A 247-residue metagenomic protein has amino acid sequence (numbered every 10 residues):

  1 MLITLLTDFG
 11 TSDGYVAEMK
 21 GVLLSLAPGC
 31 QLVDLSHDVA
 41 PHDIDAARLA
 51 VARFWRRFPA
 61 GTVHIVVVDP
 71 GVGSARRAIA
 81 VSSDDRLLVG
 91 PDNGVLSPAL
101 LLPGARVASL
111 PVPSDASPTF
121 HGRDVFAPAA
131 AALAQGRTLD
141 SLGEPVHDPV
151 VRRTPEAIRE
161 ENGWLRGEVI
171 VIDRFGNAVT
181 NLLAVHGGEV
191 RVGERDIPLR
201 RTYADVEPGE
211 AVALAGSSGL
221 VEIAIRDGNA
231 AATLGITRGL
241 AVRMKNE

Functional and structural regions predicted by a protein language model:
M1-T7, G14-V68: Alpha/propeptide regions of enzymes that mature by internal proteolysis
L2-T4, C30-V33, T62-I65, A78-A80 (+9 more regions): Structural motif
G14, E18, A27, H42 (+6 more regions): Conserved active-site and cofactor/substrate-binding residues in soluble primary-metabolism enzymes
L26-G29, F54-F58, L102, A132-D140 (+1 more regions): Change "in soluble alpha/beta enzymes" to "in soluble alpha/beta proteins
L26-L32, A46-L49, P59-F126: Active-site histidine-anchored catalytic micro-motif
S117-N181: Anionic-ligand-binding alpha/beta catalytic cores of soluble enzymes and soluble regulatory domains that recognize
V179-G235: A conserved acidic, glycine/proline-rich C-terminal tail/linker
R238-E247: Surface-exposed interaction regions enriched in Ser/Thr/Asp/Glu that occur as long low-complexity tracts or repetitive
